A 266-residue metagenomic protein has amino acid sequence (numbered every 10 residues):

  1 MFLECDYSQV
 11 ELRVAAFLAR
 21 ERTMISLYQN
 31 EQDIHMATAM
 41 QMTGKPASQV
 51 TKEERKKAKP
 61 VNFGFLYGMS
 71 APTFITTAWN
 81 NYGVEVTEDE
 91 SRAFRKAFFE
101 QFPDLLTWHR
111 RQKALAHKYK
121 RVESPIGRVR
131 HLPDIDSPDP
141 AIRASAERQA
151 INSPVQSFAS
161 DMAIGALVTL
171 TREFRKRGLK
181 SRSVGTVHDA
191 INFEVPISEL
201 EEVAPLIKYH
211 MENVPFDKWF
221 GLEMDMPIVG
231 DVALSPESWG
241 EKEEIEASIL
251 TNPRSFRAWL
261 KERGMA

Functional and structural regions predicted by a protein language model:
M1-A266: Conserved catalytic core of nucleotide polymerization and phosphodiester-bond processing enzymes
